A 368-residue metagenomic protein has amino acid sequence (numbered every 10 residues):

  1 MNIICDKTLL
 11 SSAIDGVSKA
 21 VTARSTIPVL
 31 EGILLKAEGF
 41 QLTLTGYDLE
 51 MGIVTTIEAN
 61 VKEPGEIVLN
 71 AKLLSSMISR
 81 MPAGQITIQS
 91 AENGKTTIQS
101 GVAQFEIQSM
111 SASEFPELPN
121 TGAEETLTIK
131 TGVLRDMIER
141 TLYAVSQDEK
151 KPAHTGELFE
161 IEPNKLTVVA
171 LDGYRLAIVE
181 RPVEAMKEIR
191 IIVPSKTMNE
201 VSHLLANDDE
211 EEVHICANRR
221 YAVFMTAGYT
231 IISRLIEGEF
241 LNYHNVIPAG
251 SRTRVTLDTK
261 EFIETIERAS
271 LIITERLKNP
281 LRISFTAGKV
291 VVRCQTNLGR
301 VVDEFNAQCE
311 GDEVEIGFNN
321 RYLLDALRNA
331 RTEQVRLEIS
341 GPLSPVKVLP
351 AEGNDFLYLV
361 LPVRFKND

Functional and structural regions predicted by a protein language model:
M1-D368: Structural preference for solvent-exposed beta-strand-turn elements and adjacent flexible terminal/loop segments within
